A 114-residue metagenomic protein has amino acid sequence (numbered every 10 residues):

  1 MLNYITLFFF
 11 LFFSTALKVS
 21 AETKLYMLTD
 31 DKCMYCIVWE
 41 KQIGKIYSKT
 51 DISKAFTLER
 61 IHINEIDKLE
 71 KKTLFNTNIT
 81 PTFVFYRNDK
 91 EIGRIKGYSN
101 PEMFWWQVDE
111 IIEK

Functional and structural regions predicted by a protein language model:
Y4-S14: Sec-dependent N-terminal signal peptides
T15-A21: Sec/Tat signal peptide C-region and signal peptidase I cleavage site
T23-Y26: Catalytic phosphate/metal-binding cores of nucleic-acid and nucleotide-processing enzymes, i.e., regions that mediate
L28, D51-K68: Thiol-based oxidoreductase modules, predominantly thioredoxin-like and allied folds used for disulfide exchange
T29-Y35, I79: Short pre-active-site segment immediately N-terminal to redox-active cysteine/selenocysteine motifs in thiol-based
I37-I52: Typically the conserved alpha-helix immediately C-terminal to a functionally engaged Cys/Sec in thioredoxin-like
P81-G93: A short, hydrophobic beta-strand/beta-hairpin element that forms part of a small beta-sheet core
N100-K114: Thiol-/selenol-based redox modules, centered on thioredoxin-like and closely related oxidoreductase domains
